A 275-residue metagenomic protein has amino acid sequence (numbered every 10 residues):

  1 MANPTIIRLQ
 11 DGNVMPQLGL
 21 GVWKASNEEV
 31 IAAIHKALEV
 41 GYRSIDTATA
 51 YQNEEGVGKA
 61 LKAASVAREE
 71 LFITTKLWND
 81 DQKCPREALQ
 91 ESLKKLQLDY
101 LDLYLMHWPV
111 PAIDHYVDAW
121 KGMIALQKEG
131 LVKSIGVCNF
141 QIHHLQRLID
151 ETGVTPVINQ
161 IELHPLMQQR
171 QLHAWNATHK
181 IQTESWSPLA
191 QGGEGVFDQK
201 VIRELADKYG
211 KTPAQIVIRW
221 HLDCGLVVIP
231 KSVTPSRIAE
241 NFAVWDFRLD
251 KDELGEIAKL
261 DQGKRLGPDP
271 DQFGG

Functional and structural regions predicted by a protein language model:
M1-L71, G122, L189-A190, E256 (+1 more regions): N-terminal binding-site loop/beta-alpha segment at the start of enzyme catalytic domains that lines or forms
A2-I7, E55, K59-K62, E87-S92 (+2 more regions): Alpha-helical scaffolding within the catalytic cores of extracellular/periplasmic polymer-degrading hydrolases
Q10, P85-M106, A125-E129, D150-E151: CE4/NodB-like, metal-dependent polysaccharide N-deacetylase domain that modifies extracellular/periplasmic N-acetylated
A25-E28, D46-G56, W78-P85, P111-D114 (+2 more regions): Acidic-and-aromatic substrate-binding clefts and catalytic sites of carbohydrate-active enzymes
A25-L38, D81-Q97, H143-Q146, M167-Q168: Short, acidic/polar
Y42, L98-L101, V132, P156: A structural motif
R68-D81, L103-P109, L163: A short, structured active-site edge motif that brings together acidic residues
P109-G275: Beta/alpha (TIM)-barrel catalytic core signal, keyed to glycine-rich beta->alpha loops juxtaposed to Asp/Glu that bind
